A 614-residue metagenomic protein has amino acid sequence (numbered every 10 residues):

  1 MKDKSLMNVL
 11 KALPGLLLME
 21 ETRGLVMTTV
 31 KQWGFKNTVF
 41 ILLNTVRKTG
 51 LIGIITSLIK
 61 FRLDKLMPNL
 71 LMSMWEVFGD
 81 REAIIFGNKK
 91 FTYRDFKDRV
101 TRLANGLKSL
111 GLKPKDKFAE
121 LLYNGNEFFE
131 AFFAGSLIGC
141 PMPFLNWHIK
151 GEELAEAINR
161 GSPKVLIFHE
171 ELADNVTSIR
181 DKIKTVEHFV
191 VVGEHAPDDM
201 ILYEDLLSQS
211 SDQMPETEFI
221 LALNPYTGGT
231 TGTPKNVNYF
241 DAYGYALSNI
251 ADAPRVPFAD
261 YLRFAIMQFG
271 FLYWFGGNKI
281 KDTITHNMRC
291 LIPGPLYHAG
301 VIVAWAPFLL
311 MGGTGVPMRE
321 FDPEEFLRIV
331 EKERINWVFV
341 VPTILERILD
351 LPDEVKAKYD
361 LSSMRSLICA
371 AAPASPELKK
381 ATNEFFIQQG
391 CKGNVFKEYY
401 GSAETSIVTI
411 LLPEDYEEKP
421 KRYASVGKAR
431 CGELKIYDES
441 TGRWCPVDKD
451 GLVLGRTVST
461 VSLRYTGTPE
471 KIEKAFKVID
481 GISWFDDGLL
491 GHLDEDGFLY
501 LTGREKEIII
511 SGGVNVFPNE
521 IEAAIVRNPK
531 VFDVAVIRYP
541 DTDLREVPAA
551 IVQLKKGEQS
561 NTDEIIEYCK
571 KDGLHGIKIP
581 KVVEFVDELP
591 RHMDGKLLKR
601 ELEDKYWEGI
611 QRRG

Functional and structural regions predicted by a protein language model:
M1-L110, P114, I138, P215 (+7 more regions): N-lobe entry segment of adenylate-forming
L18, A173-G228, T233, D241-F275 (+1 more regions): ANL superfamily adenylate-forming
L63, K89, A104-I149, N515: Conserved AMP-binding/adenylate-forming
F128, E152-E156, L166-H169, V338 (+6 more regions): AMP-binding/adenylate-forming catalytic core of the ANL superfamily
V192, L574-L597: AMP-binding/adenylate-forming catalytic domain of the ANL superfamily
L223-G229, L310-M311, I335-V340, L349 (+3 more regions): Gly/Ser/Thr-rich phosphate-binding loop
L247-R289, P293, Y297-N336, L351: Conserved AMP-binding/adenylation subdomain of ANL enzymes
K428-C431, R443-F476, V514-V516: Conserved ATP/PPi-binding loop(s) of AMP-dependent carboxylate-activating enzymes
